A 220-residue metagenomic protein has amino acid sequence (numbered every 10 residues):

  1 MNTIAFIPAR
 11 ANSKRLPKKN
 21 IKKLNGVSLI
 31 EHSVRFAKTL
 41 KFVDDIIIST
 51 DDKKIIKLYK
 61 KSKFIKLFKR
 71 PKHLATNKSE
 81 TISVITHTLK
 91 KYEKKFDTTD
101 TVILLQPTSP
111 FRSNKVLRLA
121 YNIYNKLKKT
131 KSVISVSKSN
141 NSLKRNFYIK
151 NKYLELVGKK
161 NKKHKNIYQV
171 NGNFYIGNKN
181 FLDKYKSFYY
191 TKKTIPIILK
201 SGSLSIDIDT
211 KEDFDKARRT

Functional and structural regions predicted by a protein language model:
M1-P17: N-terminal nucleotide-binding beta1-loop-alpha1 segment
L29-D44, K57-L58: A short, N-terminal amphipathic alpha-helix
E31, I46-T50, S135: Short internal beta-strands
F42-I47, K131, S203-L204: Short active-site oxyanion
I47, K53-I103, F111-L119: Short phosphate-binding loop-to-helix
E80-S83, T101, P110-K200: Conserved core of the sugar-phosphate nucleotidyltransferase
K184, I198-T220: Hydrophobic helical membrane-anchoring modules
